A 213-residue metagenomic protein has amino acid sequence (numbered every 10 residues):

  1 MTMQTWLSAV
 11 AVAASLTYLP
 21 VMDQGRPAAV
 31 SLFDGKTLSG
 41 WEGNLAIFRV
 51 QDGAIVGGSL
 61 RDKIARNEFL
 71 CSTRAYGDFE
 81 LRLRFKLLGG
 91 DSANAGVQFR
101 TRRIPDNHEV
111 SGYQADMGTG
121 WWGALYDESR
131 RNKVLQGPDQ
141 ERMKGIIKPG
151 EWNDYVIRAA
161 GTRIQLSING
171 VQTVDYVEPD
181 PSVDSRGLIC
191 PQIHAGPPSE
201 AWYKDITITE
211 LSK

Functional and structural regions predicted by a protein language model:
M1-V10: Bacterial N-terminal signal peptides that target proteins for export
V12-L16: Hydrophobic core
Y18-K213: Carbohydrate-interacting regions of secretory-pathway proteins
